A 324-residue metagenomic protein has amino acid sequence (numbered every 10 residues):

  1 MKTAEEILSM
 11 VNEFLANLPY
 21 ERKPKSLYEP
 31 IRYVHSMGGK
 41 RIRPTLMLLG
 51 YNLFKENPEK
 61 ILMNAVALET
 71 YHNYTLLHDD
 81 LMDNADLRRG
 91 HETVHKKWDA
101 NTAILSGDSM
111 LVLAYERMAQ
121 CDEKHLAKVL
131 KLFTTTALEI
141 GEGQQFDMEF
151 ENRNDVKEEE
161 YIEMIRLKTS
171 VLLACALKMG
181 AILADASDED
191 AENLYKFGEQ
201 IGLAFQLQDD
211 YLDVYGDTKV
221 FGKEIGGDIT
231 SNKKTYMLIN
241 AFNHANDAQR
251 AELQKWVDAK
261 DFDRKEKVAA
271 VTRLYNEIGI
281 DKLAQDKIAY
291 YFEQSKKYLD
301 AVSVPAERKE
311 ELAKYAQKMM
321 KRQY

Functional and structural regions predicted by a protein language model:
M1-K2: An N-terminal, well-structured beta->alpha segment
E6-M10, A16-R250, Q317-M320: Mg2+-dependent prenyl diphosphate-binding active-site environment of isoprenoid biosynthetic enzymes
M10-N17, L113, L274, Y290 (+2 more regions): Solvent-exposed, charged/polar functional surfaces in cytosolic regulatory/catalytic domains
C121-A127, K260-K265, V302-E307: Short, charged helix-to-loop "capping" segments that act as catalytic/coupling loops
A127-L130, Q285, K309: Conserved positions within tetratricopeptide repeat
L238, S295, L312: Hydrophobic, well-ordered secondary-structure elements that form the walls of internal hydrophobic environments
R250-L299: Mobile late-domain/C-terminal helix-loop "cap" segments that border catalytic sites or the cytosolic face
Y291, S303-Y324: Short, amphipathic C-terminal "tail helix"
